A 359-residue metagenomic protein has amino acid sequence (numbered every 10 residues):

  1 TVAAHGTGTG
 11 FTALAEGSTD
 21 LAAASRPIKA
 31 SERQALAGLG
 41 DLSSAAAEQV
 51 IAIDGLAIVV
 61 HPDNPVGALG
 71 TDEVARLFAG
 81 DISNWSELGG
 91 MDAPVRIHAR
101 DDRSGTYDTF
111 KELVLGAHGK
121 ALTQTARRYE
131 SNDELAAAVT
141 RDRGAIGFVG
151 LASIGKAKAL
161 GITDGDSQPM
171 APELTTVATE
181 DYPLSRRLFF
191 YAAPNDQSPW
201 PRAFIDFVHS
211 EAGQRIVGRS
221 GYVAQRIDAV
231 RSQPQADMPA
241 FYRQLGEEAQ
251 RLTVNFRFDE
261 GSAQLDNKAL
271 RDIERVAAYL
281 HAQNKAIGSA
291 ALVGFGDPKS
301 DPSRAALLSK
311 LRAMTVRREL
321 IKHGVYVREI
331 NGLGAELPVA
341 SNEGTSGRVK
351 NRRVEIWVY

Functional and structural regions predicted by a protein language model:
T1-A79: N-terminal segment of the mature folded domain
F11, R100-M170: Ligand-binding pocket segment of bilobal, Venus flytrap-like solute-binding proteins
T19, K285-A286, V293-Y359: Periplasmic OmpA-like peptidoglycan-binding domain that tethers envelope proteins to the cell wall
E32-A47, G155-A178: Ligand-binding "clamshell"
L56-N64, S185-Q197, F258: A bilobed periplasmic-binding-protein/Venus flytrap-type ligand-binding module shared by bacterial periplasmic
T71-S86, F207-D228: Periplasmic-binding protein-like
Q214-Q250: Pro/Ala/Gly-rich low-complexity, hydrophilic intrinsically disordered segments
F241-E247, R251, R257-V293, M314-Y326 (+1 more regions): Periplasmic peptidoglycan-binding/anchoring modules of Gram-negative envelope and division proteins
